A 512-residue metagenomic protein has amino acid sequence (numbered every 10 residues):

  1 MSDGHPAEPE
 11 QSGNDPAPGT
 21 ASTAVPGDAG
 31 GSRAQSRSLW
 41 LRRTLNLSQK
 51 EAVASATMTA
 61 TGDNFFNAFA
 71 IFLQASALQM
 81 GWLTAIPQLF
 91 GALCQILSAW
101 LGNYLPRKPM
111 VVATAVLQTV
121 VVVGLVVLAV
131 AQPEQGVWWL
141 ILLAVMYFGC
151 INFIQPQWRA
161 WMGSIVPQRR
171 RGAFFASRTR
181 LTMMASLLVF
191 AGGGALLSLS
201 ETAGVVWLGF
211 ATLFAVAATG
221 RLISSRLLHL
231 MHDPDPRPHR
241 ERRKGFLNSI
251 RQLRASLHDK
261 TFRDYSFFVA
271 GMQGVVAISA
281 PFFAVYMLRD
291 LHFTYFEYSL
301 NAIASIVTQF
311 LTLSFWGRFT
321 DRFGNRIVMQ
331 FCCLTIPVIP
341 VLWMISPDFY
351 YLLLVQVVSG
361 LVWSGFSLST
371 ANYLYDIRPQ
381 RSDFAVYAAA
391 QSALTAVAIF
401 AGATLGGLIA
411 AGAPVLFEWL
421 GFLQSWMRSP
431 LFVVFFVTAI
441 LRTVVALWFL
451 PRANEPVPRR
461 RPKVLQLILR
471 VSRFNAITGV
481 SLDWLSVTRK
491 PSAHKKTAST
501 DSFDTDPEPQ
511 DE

Functional and structural regions predicted by a protein language model:
A24-L93, S98, Q118, V123-G124 (+2 more regions): Helix-loop boundary and gating motifs at the non-cytosolic
G27-L45, H232-F267, P456-D504: Juxtamembrane intracellular "pre-TM" segments in multi-pass secondary transporters
V53, V121-V122, Q135-I154, Y351-F366: Hydrophobic core of transmembrane alpha-helices in multi-pass small-molecule transporters, especially MFS/SLC-type
N67-F72, W100-Y104, V126-A131, S186-L208 (+1 more regions): Transmembrane alpha-helix termini and helix-breaking/packing motifs in multi-pass membrane transporters
F90-A92, A176-G194, S392-G407: Glycine-rich segments within core transmembrane alpha-helices of 12-TM secondary carriers
C94-P109, L197, T312-N325, A410: Helix-to-loop junctions at the C-terminal end of transmembrane segments in multipass secondary transporters
P109-L125, A218, I327-L342, A439: Structural signature of the two symmetry-related core transmembrane helices
F153-V166, G365-Q380: Intracellular juxtamembrane helix-capping segments at the cytosolic ends of symmetry-related transmembrane helices
